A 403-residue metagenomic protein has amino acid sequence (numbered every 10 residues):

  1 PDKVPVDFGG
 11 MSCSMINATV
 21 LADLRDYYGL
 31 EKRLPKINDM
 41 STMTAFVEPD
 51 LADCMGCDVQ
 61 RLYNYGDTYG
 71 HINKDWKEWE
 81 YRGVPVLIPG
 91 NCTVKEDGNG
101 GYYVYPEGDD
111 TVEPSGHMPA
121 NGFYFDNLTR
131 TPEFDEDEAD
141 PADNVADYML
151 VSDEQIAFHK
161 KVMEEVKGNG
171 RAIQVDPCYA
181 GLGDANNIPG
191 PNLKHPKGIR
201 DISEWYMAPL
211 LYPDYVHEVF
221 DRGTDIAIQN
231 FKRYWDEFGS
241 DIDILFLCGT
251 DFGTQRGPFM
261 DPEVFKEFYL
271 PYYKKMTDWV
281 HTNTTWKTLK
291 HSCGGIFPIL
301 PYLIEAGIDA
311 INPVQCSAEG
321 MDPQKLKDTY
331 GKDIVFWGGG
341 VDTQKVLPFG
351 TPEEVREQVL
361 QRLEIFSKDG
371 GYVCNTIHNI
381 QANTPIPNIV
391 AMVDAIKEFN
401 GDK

Functional and structural regions predicted by a protein language model:
P1-I37, F125-K403: Active-site loop segments of alpha/beta catalytic cores
C13-S14, H71, D110-G116, L182-G183: Short, surface-exposed beta-strand/loop "edge" segments at domain boundaries and coil↔beta transitions
N38-T44: Outer-membrane beta-barrel proteins
T44-R61: Catalytic domains of carbohydrate-active enzymes, especially glycoside hydrolases
D50-C54, V84-P85, V94-E96, V162-G168: Short, charge-rich binding segments
C57, N64-D67, E107-D109: Beta-hairpin (beta-strand-turn-beta-strand) motif
R61-K77, D176-L182: Short, glycine/charge-rich beta-strand/loop segments that flank catalytic centers and engage negatively charged groups
W79-F158: A gly/proline- and charged-residue-enriched helix-loop-helix capping module
